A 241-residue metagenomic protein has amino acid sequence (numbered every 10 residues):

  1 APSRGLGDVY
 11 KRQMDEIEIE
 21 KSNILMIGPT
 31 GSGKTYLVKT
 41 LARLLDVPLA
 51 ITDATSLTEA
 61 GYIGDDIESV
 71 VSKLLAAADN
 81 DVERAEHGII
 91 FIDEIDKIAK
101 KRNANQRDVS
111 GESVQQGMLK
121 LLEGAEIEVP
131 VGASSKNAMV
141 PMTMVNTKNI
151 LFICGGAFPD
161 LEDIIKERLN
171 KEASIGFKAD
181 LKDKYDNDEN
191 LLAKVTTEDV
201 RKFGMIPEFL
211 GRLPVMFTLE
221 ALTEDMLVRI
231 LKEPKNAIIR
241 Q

Functional and structural regions predicted by a protein language model:
A1-Y10: Single conserved hydrophobic/aromatic residue that forms the stacking wall/gate of nucleotide- or nucleobase-binding
G5-L6, D66-I67, V114: Activation loop
K11-T30, E86-I92, S134-N149: Glycine/charge-rich, flexible interdomain linkers and switch-proximal surface loops that mediate coupling
D15-T52: Walker A/P-loop
Y36-K39, D46, T58, V71-V82 (+2 more regions): Canonical AAA+ ATPase core
L44-V70: AAA+/P-loop NTPase substrate/partner-engagement loops
A54, D93-E94: Walker B catalytic acidic pair
